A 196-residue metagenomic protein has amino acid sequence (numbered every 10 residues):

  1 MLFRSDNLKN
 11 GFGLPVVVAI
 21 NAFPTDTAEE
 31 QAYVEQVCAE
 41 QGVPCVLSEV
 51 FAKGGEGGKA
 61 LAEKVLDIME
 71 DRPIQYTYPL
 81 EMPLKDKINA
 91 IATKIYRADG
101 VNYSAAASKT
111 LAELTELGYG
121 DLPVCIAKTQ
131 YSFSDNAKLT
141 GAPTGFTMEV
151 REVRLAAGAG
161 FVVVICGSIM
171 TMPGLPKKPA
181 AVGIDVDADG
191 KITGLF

Functional and structural regions predicted by a protein language model:
S5: PRPP/pyrophosphate-binding module of the type I phosphoribosyltransferase fold
K9-P15, I20, T25-T27, Q31-T144: Hard-cation-handling environments
N102-D185, T193-F196: Long, compositionally biased intrinsically disordered regions
